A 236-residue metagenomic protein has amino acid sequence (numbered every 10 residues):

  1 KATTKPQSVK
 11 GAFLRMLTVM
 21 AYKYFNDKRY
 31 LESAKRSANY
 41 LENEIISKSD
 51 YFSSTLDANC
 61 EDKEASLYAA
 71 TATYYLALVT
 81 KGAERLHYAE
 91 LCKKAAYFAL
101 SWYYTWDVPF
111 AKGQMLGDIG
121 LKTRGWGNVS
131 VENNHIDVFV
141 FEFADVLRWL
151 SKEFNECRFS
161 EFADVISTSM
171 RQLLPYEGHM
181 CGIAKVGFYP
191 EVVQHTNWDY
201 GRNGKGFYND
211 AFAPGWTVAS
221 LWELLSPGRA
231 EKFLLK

Functional and structural regions predicted by a protein language model:
K1-K236: Glycan-recognition and catalytic cores of secretory/periplasmic carbohydrate-active enzymes
